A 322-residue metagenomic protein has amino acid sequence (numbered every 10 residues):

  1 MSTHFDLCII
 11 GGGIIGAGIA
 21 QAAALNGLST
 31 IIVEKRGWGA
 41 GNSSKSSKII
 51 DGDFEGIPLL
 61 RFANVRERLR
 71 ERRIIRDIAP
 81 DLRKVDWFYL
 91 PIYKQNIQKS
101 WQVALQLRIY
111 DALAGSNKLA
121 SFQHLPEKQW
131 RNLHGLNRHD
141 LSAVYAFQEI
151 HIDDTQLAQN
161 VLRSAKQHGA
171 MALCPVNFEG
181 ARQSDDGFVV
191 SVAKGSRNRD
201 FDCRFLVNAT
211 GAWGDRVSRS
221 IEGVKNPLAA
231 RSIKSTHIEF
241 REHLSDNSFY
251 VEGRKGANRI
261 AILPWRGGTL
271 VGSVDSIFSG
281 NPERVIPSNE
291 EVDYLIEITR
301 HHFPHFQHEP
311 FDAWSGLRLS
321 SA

Functional and structural regions predicted by a protein language model:
L7-I32: N-terminal Rossmann-like FAD-binding beta1-loop-alpha1 element of flavoenzymes
C8-I10, F201-G211: Short hydrophobic core segments
I15, W38, W213: Conserved Rossmann-like nucleotide-cofactor binding loop
A22-L25, V33-K35, D81-Y89, N208-A322: Active-site substrate-recognition segment that forms the wall of the catalytic cavity or substrate channel
V33-K35, G39-L59, N258-A261: Redox-cofactor-proximal catalytic regions of oxidoreductases
K48-N132: Dinucleotide-binding Rossmann-like beta1-alpha1 core, especially the glycine-rich loop that anchors the ADP
W130-L136, L317-A322: FAD-binding beta-loop-beta segment adjacent to the flavin cofactor pocket
Y145-R182, G187-R197, R204: Helical element adjacent to the flavin cofactor pocket in flavoenzyme catalytic cores
